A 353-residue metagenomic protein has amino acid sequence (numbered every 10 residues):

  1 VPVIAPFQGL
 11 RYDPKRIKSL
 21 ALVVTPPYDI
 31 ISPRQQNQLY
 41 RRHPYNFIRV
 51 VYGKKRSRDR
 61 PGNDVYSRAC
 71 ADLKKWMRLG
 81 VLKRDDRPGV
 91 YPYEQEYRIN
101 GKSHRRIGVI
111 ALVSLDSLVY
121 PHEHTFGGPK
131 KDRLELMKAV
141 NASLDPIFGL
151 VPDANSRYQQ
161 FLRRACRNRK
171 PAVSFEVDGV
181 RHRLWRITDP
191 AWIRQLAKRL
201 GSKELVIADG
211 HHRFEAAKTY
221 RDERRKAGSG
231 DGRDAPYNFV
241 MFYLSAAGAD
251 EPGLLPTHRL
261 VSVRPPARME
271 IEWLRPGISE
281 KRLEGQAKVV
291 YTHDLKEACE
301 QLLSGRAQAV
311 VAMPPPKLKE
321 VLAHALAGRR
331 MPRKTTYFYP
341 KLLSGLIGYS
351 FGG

Functional and structural regions predicted by a protein language model:
V1-G353: Surface-exposed, charge/polar-rich loops and edge strands
